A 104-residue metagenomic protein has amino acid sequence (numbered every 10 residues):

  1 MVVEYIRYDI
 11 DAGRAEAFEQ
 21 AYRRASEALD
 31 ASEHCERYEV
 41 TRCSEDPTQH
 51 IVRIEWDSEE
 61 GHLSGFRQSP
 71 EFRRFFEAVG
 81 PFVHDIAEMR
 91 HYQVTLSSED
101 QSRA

Functional and structural regions predicted by a protein language model:
V2, E39-I51, F76-A104: Glycine-rich beta-strand-turn "strand-cap" elements at beta-sheet edges
V2-D9, E39-R67: Short, well-ordered beta-strand segments in beta-rich or mixed alpha/beta enzyme and ligand-binding folds
D9-E19: Short, surface-exposed ligand-recognition loops at beta-strand->loop->(often short) alpha-helix junctions that present
E16, E60-H62, S97-E99: Residue-level signal for secondary-structure boundary sites
E19-Q49: Ampipathic, surface-exposed secondary-structure segments
R24-E36, E55-R90: An amphipathic, aromatic/His-enriched active-site/gating alpha helix that lines ligand/cofactor pockets
